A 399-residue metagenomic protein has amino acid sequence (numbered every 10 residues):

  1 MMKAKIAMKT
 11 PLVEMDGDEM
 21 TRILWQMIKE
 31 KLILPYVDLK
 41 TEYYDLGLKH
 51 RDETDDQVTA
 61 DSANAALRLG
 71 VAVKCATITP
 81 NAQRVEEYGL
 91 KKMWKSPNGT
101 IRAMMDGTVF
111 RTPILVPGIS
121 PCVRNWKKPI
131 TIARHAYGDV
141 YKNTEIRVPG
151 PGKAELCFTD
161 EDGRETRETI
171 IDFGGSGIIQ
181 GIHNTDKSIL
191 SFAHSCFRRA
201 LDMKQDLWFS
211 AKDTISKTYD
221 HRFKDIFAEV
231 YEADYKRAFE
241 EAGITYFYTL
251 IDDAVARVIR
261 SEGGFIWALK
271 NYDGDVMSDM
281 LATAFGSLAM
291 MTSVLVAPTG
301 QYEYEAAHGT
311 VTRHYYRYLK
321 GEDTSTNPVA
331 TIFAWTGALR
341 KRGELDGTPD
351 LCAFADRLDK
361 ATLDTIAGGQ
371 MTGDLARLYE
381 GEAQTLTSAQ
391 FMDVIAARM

Functional and structural regions predicted by a protein language model:
A4-T10, M20, L24-W25, E30-T54 (+1 more regions): N-terminal alpha-helical transmembrane segments of multi-pass membrane transport and channel/translocase proteins
M8-M27, L156-T249: Glycine-rich phosphate/diphosphate-binding loop of Rossmann-like nucleotide-binding domains
V37-Y43, M203-A211, Y235-Y248, G343-A355 (+1 more regions): Flexible, glycine/charged-enriched surface loops at secondary-structure junctions
L48-S62, K224-F265: N-terminal small/polar loop signature for handling phosphorylated ligands or for N-terminal nucleophile
K49-E161, E165, Y272, V276: N-terminal glycine-rich phosphate/adenylate-binding segment common to multiple enzyme folds
A136-Y137, K142-A193, A200, L345-T348 (+2 more regions): Glycine-rich phosphate/pyrophosphate-binding loop and the adjoining helix
V258-R357, D364-G368: Glycine-rich phosphate/nucleotide-binding loop
